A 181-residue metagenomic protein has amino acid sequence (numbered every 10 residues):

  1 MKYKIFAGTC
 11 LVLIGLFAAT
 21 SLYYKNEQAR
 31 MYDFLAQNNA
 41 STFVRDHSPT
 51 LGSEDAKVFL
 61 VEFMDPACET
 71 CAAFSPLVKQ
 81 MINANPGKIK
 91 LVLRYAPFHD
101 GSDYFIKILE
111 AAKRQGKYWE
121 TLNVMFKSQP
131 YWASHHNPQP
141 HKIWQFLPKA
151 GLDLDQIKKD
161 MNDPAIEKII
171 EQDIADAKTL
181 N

Functional and structural regions predicted by a protein language model:
M1-G101, N162, I166-N181: Extracytoplasmic thiol/disulfide redox context detector
K2-F6, C10, L22-K25, P97-N181: Cysteine-centric redox/oxidoreductase cores and disulfide-bonded domains
